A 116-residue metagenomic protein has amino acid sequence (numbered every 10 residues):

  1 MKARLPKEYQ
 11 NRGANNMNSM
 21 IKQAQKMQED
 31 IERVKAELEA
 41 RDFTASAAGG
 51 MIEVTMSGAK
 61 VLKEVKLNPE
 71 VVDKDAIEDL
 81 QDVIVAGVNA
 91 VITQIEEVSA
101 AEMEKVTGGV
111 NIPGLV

Functional and structural regions predicted by a protein language model:
M1-E39, T44, Q94-V116: Long amphipathic alpha-helical segments used for membrane anchoring, targeting, substrate engagement, or oligomerization
N15, V71-D82, A86: Residues at secondary-structure transition points
A24, K60, I84: Residue-level signature of catalytic and energy-coupling elements of molecular machines, predominantly ATP/GTP-dependent
A40, S46-V61: N-terminal intrinsically disordered, cationic/polar leader segments that include organellar targeting peptides
G49, L62-I77: A short interface-forming secondary-structure element
T55, K66, N111: Conserved beta-strand segments that form the floor/walls of ligand-binding pockets within enzyme and binding domains
V83, G87-I95: Stable alpha-helical structural segments in soluble proteins, enriched in small hydrophobic residues
